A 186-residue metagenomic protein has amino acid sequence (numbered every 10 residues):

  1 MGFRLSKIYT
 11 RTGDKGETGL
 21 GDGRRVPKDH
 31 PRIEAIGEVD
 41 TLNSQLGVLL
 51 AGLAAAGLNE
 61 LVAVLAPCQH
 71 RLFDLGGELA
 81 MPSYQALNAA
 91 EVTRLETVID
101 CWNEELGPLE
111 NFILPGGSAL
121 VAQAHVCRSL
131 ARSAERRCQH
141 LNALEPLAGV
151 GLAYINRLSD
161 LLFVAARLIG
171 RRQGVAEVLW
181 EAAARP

Functional and structural regions predicted by a protein language model:
M1-P186: Phosphate/pyrophosphate-binding loop motifs in nucleotide- or prenyl diphosphate-using proteins
